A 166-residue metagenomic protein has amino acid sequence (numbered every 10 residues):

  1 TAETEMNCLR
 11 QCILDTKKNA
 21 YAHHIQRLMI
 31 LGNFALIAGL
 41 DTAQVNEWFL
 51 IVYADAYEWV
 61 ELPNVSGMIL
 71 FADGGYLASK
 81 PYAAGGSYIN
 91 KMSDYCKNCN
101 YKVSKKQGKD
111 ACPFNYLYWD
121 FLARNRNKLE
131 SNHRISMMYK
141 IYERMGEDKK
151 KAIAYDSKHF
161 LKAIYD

Functional and structural regions predicted by a protein language model:
T1-D166: C-terminal catalytic domain of photolyase/cryptochrome flavoproteins, centering on the FAD-binding pocket
